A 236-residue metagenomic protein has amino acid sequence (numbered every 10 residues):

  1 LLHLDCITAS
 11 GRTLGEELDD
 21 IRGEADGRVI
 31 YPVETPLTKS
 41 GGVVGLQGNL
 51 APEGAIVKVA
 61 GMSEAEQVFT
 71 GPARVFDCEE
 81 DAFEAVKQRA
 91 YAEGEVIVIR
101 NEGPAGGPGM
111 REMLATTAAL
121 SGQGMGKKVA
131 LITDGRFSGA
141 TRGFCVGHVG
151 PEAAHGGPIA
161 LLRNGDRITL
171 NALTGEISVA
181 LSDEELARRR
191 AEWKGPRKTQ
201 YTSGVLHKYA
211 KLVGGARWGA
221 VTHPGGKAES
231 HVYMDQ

Functional and structural regions predicted by a protein language model:
L1-E152, G157-Q236: Catalytic or ion-coupling anion/metal-binding cores of large enzyme and transporter domains
